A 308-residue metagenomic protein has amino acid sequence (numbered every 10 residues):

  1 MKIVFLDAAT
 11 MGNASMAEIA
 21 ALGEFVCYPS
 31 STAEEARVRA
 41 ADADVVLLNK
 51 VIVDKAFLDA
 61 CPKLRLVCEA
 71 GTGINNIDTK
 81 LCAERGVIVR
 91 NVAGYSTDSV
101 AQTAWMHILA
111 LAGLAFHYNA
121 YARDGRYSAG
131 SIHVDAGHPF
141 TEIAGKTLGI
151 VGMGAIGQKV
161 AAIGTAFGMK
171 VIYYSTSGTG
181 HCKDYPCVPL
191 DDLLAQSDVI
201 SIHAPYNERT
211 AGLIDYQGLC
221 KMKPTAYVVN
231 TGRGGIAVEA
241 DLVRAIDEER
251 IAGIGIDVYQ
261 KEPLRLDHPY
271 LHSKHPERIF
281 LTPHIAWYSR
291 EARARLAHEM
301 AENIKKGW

Functional and structural regions predicted by a protein language model:
M1-A43: N-terminal glycine-/charge-rich "phosphate-binding" loop or analogous flexible N-terminal tail
E18-A21, V134-P224: Rossmann-like dinucleotide/phosphate-binding beta-alpha-beta segment
P29, N49, A70-G71, V87-D98 (+1 more regions): Short beta->alpha connector loops at strand-helix junctions that form conserved, small/polar/Pro-enriched
V51, T72, D198, H203-Y206 (+2 more regions): Short glycine-/small-residue-rich Rossmann-like dinucleotide-binding loops
I52-L64, T79-L81, R209-V228: Rossmann-fold NAD(P) dinucleotide-binding segment
A93-T147: Phosphate-binding beta-alpha-beta segment of Rossmann-like dinucleotide-binding domains, i.e., the NAD(P)
T225, T231-W308: Rossmann-like dinucleotide-binding domain for NAD(H)/NADP(H)
